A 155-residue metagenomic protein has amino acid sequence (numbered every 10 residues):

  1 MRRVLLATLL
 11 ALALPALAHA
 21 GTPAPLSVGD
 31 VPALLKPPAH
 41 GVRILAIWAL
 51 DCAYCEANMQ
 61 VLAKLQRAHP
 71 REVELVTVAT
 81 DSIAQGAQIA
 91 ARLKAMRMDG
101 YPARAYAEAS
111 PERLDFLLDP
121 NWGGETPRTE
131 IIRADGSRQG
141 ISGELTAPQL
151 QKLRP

Functional and structural regions predicted by a protein language model:
M1-V4: Positively charged n-region of N-terminal signal peptides that target proteins for export
A7-A16: Bacterial N-terminal signal peptides
A18-K36, G100-Y106: N-terminal "domain-start" segment that seeds a small globular fold
P37-A53: Short active-site neighborhood of thiol/selenol oxidoreductases, capturing the structured segment around
A57-M96, P111-L114: Structural microenvironment flanking redox-active thiols in thiol-disulfide oxidoreductases
L93-T126: Short, internal strand/loop/helix patches that form the active-site neighborhood or redox-interaction surface
E125-G140: A short, hydrophobic beta-strand/beta-hairpin element that forms part of a small beta-sheet core
Q149-L150: Hydrophobic face residues on amphipathic alpha-helices
